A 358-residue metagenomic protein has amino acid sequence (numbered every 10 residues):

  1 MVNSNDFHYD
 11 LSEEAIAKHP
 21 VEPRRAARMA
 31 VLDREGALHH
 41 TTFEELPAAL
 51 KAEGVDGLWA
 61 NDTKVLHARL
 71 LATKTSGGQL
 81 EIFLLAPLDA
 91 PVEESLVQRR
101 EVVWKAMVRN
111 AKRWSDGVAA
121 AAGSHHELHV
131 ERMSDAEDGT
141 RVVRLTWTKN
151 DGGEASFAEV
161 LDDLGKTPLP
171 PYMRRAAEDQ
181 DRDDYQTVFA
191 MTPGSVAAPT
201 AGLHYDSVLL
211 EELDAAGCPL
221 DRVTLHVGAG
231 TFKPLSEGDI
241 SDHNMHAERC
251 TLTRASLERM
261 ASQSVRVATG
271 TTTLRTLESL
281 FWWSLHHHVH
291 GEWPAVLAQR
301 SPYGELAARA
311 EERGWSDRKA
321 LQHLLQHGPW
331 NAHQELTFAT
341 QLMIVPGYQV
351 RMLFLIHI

Functional and structural regions predicted by a protein language model:
M1-I356: Surface-exposed, charge/polar-rich loops and edge strands
